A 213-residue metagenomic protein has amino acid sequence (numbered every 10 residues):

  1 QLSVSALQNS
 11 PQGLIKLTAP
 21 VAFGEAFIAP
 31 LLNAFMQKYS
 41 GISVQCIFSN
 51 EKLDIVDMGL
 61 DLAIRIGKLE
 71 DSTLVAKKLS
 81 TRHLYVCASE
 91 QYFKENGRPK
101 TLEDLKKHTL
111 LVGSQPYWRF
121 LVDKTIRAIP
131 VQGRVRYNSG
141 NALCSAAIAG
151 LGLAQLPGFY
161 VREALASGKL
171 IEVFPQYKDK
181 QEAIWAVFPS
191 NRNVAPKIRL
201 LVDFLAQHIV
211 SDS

Functional and structural regions predicted by a protein language model:
Q1-Q8: Alpha-helical linker/hinge and terminal dimerization helices associated with HTH transcriptional regulators
S3, T18, Q45-S49, V173 (+1 more regions): Solvent-exposed beta-strand sheet faces enriched in polar/charged residues
Q12-S72: Central regulatory/effector-binding core of bacterial HTH transcription factors
K16-T18, A63, L111, A154 (+1 more regions): Short, well-ordered beta-strand segments
L17, L170, L201: Residue-level signal for inorganic ion chemistry
A34, S40-G41, G158, R162-S167 (+1 more regions): C-terminal effector-binding regulatory domain of bacterial HTH transcription factors
F35, V44-C46, A146, L170 (+1 more regions): Hydrophobic packing within well-folded, soluble alpha/beta domains
D57, L69-I184, D212: C-terminal regulatory
